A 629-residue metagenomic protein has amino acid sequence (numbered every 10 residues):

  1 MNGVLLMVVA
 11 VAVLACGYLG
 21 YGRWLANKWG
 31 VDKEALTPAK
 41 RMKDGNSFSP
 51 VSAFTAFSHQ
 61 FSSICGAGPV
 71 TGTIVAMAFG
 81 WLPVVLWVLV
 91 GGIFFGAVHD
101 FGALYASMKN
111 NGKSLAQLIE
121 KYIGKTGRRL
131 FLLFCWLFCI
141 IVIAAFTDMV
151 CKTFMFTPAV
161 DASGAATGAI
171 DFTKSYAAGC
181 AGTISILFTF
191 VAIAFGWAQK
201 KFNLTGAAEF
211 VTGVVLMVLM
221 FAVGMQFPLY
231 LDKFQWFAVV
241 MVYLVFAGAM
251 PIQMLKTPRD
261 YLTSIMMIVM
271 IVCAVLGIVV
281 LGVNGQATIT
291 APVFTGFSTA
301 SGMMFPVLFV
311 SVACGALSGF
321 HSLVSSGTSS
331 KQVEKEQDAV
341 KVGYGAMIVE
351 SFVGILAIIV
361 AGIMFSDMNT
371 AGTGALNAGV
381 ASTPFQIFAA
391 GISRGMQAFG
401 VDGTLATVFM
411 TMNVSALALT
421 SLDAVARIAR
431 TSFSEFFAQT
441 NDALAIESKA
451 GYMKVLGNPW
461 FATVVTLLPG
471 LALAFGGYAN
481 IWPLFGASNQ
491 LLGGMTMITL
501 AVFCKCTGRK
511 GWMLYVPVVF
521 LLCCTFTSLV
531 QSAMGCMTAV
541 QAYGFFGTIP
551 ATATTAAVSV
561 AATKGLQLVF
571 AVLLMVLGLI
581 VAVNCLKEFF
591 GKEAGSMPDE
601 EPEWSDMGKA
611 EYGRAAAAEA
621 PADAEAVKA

Functional and structural regions predicted by a protein language model:
N2, V70, L82, I141-D171 (+12 more regions): Transmembrane helix-loop junctions in multi-pass membrane proteins
N2-L19, A76-A106, A116, C180-A192 (+3 more regions): Extracellular loop-to-transmembrane helix junctions
V13-V70, S264, M303, V307: Membrane-interface "cap" regions at the ends of multi-pass membrane proteins
C16-W29, G179-V223, K233-V280, A429-S434 (+2 more regions): Membrane-interface loop-to-helix entry segments
R23-S49, V75, V85, L89 (+6 more regions): Flexible loop linkers connecting adjacent transmembrane helices in multi-pass alpha-helical membrane transporters
S49-N111, K121-K125, F138-P158, K341-M368 (+2 more regions): Membrane-interface helix-loop-helix modules in multi-pass membrane proteins
K125-I140, G345-S351, A406, E435-F475 (+2 more regions): Loop-to-transmembrane helix boundary motifs in multi-pass membrane proteins
I278-G296, I348-A390: Extracellular/periplasmic helix-exit of transmembrane alpha-helices
